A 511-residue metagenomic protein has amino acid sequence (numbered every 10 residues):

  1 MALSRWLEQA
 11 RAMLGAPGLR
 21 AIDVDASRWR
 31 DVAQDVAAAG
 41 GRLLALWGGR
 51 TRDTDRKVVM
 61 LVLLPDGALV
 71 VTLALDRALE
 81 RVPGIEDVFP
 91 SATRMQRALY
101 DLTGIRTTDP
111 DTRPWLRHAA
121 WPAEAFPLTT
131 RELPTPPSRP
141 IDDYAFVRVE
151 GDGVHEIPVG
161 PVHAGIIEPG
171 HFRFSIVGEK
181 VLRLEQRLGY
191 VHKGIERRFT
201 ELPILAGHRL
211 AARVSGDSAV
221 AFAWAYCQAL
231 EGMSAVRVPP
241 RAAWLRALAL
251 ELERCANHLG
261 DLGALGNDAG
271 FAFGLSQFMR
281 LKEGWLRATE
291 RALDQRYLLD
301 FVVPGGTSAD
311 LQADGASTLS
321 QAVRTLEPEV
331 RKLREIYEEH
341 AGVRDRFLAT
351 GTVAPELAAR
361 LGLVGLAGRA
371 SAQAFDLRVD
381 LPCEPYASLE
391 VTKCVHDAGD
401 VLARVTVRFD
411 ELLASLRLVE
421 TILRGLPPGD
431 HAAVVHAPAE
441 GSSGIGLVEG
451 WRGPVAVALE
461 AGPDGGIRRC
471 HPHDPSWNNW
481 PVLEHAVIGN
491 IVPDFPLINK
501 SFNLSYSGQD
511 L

Functional and structural regions predicted by a protein language model:
M1-K180, V343-R346, T350-V353, A359-L361 (+3 more regions): Terminal low-complexity/charged segments
W47-G49, G263-G266, L298-V303, D345-A349 (+1 more regions): Short coil/turn segments at secondary-structure boundaries
R81, D87-D111, A235-E251, H258-L265 (+1 more regions): Structured, non-membrane catalytic/scaffold regions adjacent to prosthetic-group chemistry
Q96, Y100, A223-E231, A249 (+5 more regions): Predominant activation on well-ordered alpha-helical scaffold segments within soluble catalytic domains
D109-R117, N267-G274, L299-V303: Short, glycine/acidic-rich hinge or "gate" loops at secondary-structure transitions that mediate conformational
A145-G151, H155, G160, S175 (+2 more regions): Detector for conserved single-position "signature" residues within domains
H155, V159-G263, D268, E290 (+3 more regions): Active-site- and interface-proximal helix/loop "cap" or "latch" segments in soluble metabolic and energy-transducing
G274-F278, A288-V435, E440-G441: Intrinsically disordered, low-complexity regulatory segments
